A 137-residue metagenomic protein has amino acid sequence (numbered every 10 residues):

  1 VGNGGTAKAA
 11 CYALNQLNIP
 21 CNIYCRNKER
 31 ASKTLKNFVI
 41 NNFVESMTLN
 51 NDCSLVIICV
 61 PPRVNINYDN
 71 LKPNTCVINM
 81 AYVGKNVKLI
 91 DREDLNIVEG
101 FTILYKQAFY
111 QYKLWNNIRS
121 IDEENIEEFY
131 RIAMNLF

Functional and structural regions predicted by a protein language model:
V1-N15, C25: Glycine-rich adenosine-cofactor-binding loop
A13-C21, L95-N96: Conserved S-adenosyl-L-methionine
L17-F38: NAD(P)-binding Rossmann-fold cofactor-contacting core
F38-C53, N67-D69: Short acidic low-complexity segments
S54-L55, T75: Conserved acidic residues
I57-V64, A81-Y82: Short glycine-/small-residue-rich Rossmann-like dinucleotide-binding loops
N70-L104: ADP-ribose/adenylate-binding Rossmann-like module
L95-Y130: Active-site capping/gating segments
